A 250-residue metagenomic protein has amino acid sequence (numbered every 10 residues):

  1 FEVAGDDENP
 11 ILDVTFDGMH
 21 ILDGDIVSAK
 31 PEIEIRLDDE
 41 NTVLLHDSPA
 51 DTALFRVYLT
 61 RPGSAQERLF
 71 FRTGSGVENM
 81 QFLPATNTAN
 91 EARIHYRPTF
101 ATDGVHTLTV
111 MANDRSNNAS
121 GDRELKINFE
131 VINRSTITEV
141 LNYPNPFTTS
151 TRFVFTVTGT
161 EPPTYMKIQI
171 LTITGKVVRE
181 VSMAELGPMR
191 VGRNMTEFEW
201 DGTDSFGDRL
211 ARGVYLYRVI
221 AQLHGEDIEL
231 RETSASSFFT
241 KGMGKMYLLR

Functional and structural regions predicted by a protein language model:
F1-A4, N9, D25: Conserved structured catalytic cores and adjacent interaction surfaces of nucleotide-binding/hydrolyzing enzymes
D6-L12, H106, S135: Proline-centered linker/hinge motifs at extracellular inter-domain junctions
E8, P62, R115, I173 (+1 more regions): Short, ordered coil/turn segments that flank beta-strands lining enzyme active or ligand-binding pockets
L12-I21, A29-D38, L44, T88-E91 (+1 more regions): Short loop/turn motifs at secondary-structure boundaries
F16, H20, E34-E130, G187-R190: Long, low-complexity serine/threonine/glycine- and acidic-rich segments characteristic of extracellular
G24, S28, D103-G104, N117 (+1 more regions): Beta-strand-connecting loops/turns
